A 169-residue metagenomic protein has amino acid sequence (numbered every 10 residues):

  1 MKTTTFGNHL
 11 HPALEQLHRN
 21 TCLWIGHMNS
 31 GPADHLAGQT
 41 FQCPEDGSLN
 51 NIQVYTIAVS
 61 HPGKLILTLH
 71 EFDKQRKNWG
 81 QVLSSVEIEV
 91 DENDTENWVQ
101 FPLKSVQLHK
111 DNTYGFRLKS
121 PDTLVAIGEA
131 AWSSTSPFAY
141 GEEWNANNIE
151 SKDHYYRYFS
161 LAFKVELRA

Functional and structural regions predicted by a protein language model:
M1-K77, L103-T113, R117-A169: Beta-sheet-rich sandwich/jelly-roll-like modules and their strand-loop junctions
Q39, S84-V86, V99: Short beta-strand segments
G80-E92: Solvent-exposed serine/threonine-rich low-complexity stretches and specific carbohydrate-binding patches
D91-N93, L124-V125: A short local loop/turn or secondary-structure capping micro-motif enriched for an aromatic residue
D94-F101: Aromatic sugar-binding surface patches on proteins that engage polysaccharides or sugar-phosphate polymers
